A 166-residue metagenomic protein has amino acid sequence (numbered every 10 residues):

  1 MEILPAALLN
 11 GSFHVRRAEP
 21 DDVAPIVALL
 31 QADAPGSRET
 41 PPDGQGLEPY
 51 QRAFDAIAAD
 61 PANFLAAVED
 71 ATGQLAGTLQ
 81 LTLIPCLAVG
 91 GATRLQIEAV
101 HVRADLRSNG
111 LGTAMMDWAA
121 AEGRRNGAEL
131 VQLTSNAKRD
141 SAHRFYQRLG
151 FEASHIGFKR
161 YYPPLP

Functional and structural regions predicted by a protein language model:
M1-L9: Short acidic N-proximal helix/loop "leader" segments that mark the beginning of a domain or an inter-domain linker
L8-F13, R17-P20, A28-A92, E98 (+2 more regions): Acetyl-CoA-dependent GNAT
A18, V100-V102, S135: Hydrophobic adenine-recognition pocket in adenosine-nucleotide-binding enzymes
I84-C86, V102-D105, K138-D140, P163-L165: Short coil/turn motifs at secondary-structure junctions
A99-V102, S108-A121, R148: Conserved acetyl-CoA-binding loop-helix of GNAT-fold acetyltransferases
M116, G123-S135: Conserved GNAT acetyl-CoA-binding A-motif
Q132-A142, K159-Y161: Conserved beta-strand-loop-alpha-helix junction that forms the acyl-donor binding cleft
Y146-I156: Conserved acetyl-CoA-binding loop of GNAT-fold acetyltransferases
